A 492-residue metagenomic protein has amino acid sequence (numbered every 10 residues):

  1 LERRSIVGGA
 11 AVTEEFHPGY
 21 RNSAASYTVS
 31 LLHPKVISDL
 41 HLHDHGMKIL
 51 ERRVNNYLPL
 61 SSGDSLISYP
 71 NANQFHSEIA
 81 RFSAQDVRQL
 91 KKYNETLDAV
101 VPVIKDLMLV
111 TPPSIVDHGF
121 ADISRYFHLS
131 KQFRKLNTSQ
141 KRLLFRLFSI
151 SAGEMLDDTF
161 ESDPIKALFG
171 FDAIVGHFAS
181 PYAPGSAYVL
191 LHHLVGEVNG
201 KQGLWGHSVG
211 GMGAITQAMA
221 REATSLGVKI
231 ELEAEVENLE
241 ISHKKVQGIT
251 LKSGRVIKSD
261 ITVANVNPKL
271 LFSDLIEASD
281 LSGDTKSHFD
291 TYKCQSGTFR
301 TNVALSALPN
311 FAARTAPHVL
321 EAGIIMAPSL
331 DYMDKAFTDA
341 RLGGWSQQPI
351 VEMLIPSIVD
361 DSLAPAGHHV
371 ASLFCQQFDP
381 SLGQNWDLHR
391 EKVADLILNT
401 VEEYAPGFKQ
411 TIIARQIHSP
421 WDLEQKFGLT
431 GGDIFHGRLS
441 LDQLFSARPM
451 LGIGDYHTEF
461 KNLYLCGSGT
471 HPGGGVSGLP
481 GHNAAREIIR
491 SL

Functional and structural regions predicted by a protein language model:
L1-V116, N483: N-terminal glycine-rich phosphate/pyrophosphate-binding loop and immediately adjacent elements
S26, S468-I489: A conserved FAD-binding loop/helix module that cradles the flavin
V36, V263, V303, L373 (+5 more regions): Hydrophobic, well-ordered secondary-structure elements that form the walls of internal hydrophobic environments
K48-L50, K229-E231, I413: General small-molecule cofactor/ligand-binding pocket signal
S77, S306-Q425: C-terminal segments that line or cap access tunnels to active or ligand-binding sites in enzymes and enzyme-associated
D98-L226, L429-L444: Active-site/ligand-binding neighborhood in enzyme catalytic cores
S162, K166-Y182, A327, G344-L354 (+1 more regions): A glycine-rich dinucleotide-binding beta-alpha-beta segment and adjacent secondary-structure elements that constitute
H207-V209, V228, A234-A364: Mid-domain catalytic core of redox enzymes that form a hydrophobic substrate pocket/lid adjacent to a catalytic redox
